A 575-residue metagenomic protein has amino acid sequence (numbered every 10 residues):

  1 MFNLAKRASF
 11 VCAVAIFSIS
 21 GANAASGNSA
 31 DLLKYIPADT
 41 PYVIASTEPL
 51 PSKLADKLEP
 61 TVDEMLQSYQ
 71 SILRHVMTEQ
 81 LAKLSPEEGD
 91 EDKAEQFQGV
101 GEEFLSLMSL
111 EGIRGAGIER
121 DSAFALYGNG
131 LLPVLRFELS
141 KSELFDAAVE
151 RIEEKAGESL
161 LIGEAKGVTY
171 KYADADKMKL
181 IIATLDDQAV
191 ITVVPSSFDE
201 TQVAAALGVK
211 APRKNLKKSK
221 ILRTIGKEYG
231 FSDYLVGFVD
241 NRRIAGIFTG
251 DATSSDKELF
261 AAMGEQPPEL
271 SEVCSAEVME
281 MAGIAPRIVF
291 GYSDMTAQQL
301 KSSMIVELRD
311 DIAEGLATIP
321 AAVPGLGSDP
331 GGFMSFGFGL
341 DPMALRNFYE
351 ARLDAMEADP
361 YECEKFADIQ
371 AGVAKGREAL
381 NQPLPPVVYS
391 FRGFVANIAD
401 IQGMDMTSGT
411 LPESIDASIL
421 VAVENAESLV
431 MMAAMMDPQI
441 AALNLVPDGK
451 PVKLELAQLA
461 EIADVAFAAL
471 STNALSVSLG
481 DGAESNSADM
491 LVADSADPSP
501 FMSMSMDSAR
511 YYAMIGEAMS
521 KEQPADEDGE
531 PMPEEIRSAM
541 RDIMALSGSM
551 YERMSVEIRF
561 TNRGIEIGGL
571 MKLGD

Functional and structural regions predicted by a protein language model:
M1-F10: Bacterial N-terminal signal peptides that target proteins for export
S9-S20: Bacterial N-terminal signal peptides
A24-Y170, K220-R287, L300-M406, I440 (+2 more regions): Structural boundary/hinge residues at secondary-structure and domain interfaces
I44, Q98, E102-I225, V388-P500 (+1 more regions): Single conserved position on a long alpha-helix in the C-terminal lobe of the eukaryotic protein kinase
L180-Q188, P286-D294, K301-V306, T472: Amphipathic N-proximal alpha-helical interface segments
G208, R213, S232-G237, M502-M504 (+1 more regions): Signature of lipid phosphatidyltransferase scaffolds
P342-F348, Y389, L429, R510-E517: Membrane-proximal interfacial segments on either side of biological membranes
G482-E484, L491-D575: Long, C-terminal catalytic modules of enzymes
